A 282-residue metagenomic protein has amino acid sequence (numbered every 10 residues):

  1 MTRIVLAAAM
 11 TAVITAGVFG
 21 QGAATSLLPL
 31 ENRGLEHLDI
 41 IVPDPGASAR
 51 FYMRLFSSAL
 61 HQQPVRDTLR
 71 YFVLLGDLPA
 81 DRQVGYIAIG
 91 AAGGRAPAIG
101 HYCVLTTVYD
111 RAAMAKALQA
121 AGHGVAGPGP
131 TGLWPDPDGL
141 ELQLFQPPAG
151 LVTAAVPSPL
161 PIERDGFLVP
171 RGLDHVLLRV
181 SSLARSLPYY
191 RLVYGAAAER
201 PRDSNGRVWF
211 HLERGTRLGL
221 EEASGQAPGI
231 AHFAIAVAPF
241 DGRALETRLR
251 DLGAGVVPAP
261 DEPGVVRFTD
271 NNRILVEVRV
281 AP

Functional and structural regions predicted by a protein language model:
V5-G17: Bacterial N-terminal signal peptides
F19-P29, A115-G172, L177-L178, R200-D203 (+2 more regions): Vicinal oxygen chelate
P29-N32, D39-G85, L133, L177-L218 (+1 more regions): Core segments of cupin and vicinal oxygen chelate
R33-P43, Y71-L74, A92-A117, P130-P135 (+5 more regions): Vicinal oxygen chelate
F51-M53, G90-A92, H101, L105 (+7 more regions): A structural feature that tracks compact, well-ordered secondary-structure segments with a strong bias toward
L78-I87, A96-A98, G139-Q143, G150-V152 (+3 more regions): Short, charged/polar, Gly/Pro-enriched secondary-structure boundary elements
A184-P258: Structured core of small recognition/catalytic domains
